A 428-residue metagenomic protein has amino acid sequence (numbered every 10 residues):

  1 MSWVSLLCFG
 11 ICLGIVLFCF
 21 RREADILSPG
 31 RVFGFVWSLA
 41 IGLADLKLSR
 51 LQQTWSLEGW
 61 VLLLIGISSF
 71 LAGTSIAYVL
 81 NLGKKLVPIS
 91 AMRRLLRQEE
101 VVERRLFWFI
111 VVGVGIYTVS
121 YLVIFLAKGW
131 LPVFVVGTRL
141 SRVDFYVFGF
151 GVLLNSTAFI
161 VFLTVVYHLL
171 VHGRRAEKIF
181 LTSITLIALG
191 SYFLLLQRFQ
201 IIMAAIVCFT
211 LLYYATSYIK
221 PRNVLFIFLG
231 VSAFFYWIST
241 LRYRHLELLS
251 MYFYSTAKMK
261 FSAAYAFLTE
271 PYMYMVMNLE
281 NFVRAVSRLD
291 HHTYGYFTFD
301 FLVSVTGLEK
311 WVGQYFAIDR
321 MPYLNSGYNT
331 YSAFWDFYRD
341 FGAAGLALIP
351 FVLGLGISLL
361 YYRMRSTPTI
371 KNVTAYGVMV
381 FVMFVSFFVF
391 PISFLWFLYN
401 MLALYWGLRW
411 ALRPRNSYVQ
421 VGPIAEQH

Functional and structural regions predicted by a protein language model:
M1-R94, L181-L189, A204-H245, I392-H428: N-terminal "leader" segments that precede or initiate the main folded domain
S2-C19, R50-W60, Q98-R104, G173-E177 (+3 more regions): Hydrophobic alpha-helical transmembrane segments
L7-C12, V111-T118, V152-F162, W335 (+1 more regions): Hydrophobic alpha-helical transmembrane segments
I11-I15, I160-T164, S183-G190, I206-L211 (+3 more regions): Hydrophobic, membrane-inserted alpha-helices
A24-W37, L106, R175-L181, M364-Y376: Membrane-interfacial loop-to-transmembrane alpha-helix junctions, especially the N-terminal start
Y78-I219, G230-L248, Y418-H428: Membrane-embedded catalytic interface detector for glycan/lipid assembly enzymes
G137-F145, F235-G354: Small-residue-enriched transmembrane helix-hairpin modules in multi-pass membrane proteins
S326-H428: Hydrophobic alpha-helical segments
